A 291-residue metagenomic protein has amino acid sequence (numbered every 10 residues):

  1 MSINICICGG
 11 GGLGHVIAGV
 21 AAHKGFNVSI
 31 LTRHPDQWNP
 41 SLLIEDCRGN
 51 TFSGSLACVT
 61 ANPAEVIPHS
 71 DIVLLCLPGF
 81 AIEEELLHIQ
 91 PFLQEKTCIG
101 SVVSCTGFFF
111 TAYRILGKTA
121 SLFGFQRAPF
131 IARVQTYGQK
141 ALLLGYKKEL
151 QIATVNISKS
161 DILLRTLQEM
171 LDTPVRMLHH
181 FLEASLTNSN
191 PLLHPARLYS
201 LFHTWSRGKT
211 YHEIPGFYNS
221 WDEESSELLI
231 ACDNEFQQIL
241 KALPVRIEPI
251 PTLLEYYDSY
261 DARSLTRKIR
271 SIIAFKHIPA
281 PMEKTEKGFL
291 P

Functional and structural regions predicted by a protein language model:
M1-T51: NAD(P)+-binding Rossmann beta1-loop-alpha1 motif at the extreme N-terminus of oxidoreductases
G25, L56-A57, S70, K96: Short, well-ordered alpha-helix to beta-strand connector turns
S55-H69, R176: Short acidic low-complexity segments
L74-L75, G79-G138: Rossmann-like NAD(P)(H) cofactor-binding subdomain of soluble oxidoreductases
Q135-C232: Substrate/ligand-engaging "lid" and interaction regions
S225, C232-H277: Small-residue-rich helix-loop
I269-P291: C-terminal target-recognition/interaction regions appended to catalytic cores
